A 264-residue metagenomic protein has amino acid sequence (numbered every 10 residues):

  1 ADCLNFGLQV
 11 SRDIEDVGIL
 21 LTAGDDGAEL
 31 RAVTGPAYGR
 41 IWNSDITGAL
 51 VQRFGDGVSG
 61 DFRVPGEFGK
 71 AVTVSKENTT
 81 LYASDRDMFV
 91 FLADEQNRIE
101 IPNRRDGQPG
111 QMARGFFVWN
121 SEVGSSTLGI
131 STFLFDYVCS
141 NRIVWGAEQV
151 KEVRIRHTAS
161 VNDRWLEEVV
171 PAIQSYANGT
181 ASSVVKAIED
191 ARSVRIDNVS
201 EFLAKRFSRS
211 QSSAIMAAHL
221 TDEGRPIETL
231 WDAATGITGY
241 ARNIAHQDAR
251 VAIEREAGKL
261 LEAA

Functional and structural regions predicted by a protein language model:
A1-A49, R53: Feature for intrinsically disordered/low-complexity regulatory segments and propeptides
R40, S44, G48-A264: Intrinsic disorder/low-complexity polar-acidic segments
